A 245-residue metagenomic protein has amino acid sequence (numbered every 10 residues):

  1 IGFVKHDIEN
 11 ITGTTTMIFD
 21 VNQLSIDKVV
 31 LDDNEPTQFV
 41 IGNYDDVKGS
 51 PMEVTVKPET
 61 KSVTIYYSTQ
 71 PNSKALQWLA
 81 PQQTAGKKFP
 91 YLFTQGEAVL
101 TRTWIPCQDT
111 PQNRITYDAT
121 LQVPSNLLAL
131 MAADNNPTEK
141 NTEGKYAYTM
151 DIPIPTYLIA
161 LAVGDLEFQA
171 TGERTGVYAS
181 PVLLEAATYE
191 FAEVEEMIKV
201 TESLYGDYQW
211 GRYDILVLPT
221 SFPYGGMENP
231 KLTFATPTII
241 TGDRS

Functional and structural regions predicted by a protein language model:
I1, D32, L79, A85-Y91 (+1 more regions): N-terminal, polar/Ser/Thr-rich
I1-G13: Early extracytoplasmic/domain-onset interaction patches
G2, Q95-V99, C107-S245: Hydrophobic helix-coil surface modules that form long, contiguous segments used for peptide/substrate interaction
H6-I8, Y67, W104, L121: Hydrophobic beta-strand positions in extracellular immunoglobulin-like domains
T12-T14, V56-S62, S125-N126, K140-E143: A short, structured loop/turn motif at beta-sheet edges
T15-L24: Aromatic-lined ligand-binding clefts that engage carbohydrates, nucleic acids, or primary amines
Q23-T84: A surface-exposed beta-strand-loop module
T37-P58, F93-R102, T236-S245: Aromatic/His-enriched, Gly/Pro-containing loop or helix-boundary segments that lie immediately adjacent to catalytic
